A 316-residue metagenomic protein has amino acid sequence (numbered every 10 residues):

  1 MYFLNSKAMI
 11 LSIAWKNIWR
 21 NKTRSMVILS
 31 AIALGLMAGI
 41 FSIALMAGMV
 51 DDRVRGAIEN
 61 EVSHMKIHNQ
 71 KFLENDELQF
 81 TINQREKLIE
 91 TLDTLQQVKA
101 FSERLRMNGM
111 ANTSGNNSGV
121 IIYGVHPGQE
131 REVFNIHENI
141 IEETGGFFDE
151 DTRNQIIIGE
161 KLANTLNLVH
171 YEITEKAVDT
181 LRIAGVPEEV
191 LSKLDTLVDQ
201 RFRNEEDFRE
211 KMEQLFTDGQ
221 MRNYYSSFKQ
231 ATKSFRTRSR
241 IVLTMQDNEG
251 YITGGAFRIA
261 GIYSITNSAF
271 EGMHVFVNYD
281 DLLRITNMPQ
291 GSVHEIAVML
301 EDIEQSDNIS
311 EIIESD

Functional and structural regions predicted by a protein language model:
Y2-I40, V50, E59: N-terminal Sec/SRP start-transfer signal
A8-S12, K16, R24, A47 (+5 more regions): Alpha-helical membrane and juxtamembrane elements of multi-pass inner-membrane transport and channel proteins
A14, I28, R53, K87-L88 (+2 more regions): Hydrophobic alpha-helical segments typical of transmembrane helices and their membrane-interface/capping positions
A33, S114, M288-G291: Short, flexible turn/loop "capping" segments at secondary-structure junctions
G39, I43-I121, V125-R153: Hydrophobic, regular-secondary-structure patches
M107-T174, T180-F202, I259, F276-Y279: The feature marks short, hydrophobic/small-residue-biased sequence motifs that occur predominantly
L194-D316: Mechanotransmission and gating elements of multispan inner-membrane complexes involved in transport and envelope
